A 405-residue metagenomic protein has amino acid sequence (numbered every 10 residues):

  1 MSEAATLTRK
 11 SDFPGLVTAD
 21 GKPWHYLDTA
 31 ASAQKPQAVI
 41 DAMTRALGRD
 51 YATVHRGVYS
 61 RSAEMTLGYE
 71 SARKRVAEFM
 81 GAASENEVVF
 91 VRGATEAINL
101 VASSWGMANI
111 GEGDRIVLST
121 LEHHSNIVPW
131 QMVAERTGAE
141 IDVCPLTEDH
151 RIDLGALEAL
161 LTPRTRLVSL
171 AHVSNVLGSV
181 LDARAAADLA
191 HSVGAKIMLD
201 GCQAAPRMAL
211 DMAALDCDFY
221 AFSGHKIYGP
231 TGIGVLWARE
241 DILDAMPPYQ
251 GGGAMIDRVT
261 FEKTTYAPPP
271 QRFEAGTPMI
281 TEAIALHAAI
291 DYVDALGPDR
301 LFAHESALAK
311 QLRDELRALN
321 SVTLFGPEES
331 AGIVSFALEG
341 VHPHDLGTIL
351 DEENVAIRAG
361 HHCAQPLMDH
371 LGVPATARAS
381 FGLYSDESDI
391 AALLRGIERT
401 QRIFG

Functional and structural regions predicted by a protein language model:
M1-G405: Pyridoxal 5′-phosphate
